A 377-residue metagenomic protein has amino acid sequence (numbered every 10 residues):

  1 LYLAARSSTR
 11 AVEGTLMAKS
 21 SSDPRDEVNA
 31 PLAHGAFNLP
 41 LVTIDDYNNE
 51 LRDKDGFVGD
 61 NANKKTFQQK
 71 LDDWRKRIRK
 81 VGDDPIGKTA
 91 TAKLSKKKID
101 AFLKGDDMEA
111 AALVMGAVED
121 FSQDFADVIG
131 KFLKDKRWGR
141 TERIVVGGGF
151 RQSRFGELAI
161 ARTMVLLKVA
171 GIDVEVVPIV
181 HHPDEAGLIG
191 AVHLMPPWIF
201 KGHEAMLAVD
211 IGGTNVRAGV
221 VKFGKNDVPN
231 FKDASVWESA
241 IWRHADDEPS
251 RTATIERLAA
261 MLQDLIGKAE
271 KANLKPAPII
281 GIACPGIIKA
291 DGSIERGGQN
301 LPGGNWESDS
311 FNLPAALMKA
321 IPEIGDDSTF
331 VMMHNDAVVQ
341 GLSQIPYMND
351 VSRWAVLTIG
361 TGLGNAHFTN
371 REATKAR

Functional and structural regions predicted by a protein language model:
L1-L16: Short, Lys/Arg-enriched N-terminal segments with co-localized hydrophobic residues within the first ~10-30 amino acids
E13-L32, V118, W198, G202: Short acidic/glycine-rich loops and adjacent helix/strand connectors that line catalytic pockets where negatively
G14, Q152-H181, A240-E256, P276-I280 (+1 more regions): Glycine-rich phosphate-binding loop and adjoining helix at the ATP-binding site of ATP-dependent phosphoryl-transfer
P31-R52, G56, N63-I78, A191-V192 (+2 more regions): Gly/Thr-rich phosphate-binding beta-strand-loop-beta motif of the actin/hexokinase/Hsp70
F37-V118, P229-W237, I241, C284-K289: A mobile "lid/hinge" subdomain adjacent to the ATP/sugar-phosphate binding pocket shared across diverse ATP-dependent
G87-E142, P178-D184, I241-P278: Adenine-nucleotide phosphate-binding core of ATP-dependent small-molecule kinases
R140-F155, I280-G286, I359-T361: Glycine-rich beta-strand-to-loop/alpha-helix junction loops that act as flexible
T141-E142, G171-E175, G202: Extended, charged alpha/beta regions that create polyanion-binding interfaces
